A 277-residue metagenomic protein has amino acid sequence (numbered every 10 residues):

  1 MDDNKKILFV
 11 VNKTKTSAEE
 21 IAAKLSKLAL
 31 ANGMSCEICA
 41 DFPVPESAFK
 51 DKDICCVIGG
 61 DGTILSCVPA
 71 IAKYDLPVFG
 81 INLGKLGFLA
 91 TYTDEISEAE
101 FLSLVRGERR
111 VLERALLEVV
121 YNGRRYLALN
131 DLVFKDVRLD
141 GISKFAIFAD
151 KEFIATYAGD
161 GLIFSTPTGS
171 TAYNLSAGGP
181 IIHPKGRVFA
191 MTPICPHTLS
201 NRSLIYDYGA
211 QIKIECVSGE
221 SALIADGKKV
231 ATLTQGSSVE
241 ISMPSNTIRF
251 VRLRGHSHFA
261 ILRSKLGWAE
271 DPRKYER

Functional and structural regions predicted by a protein language model:
M1-I54, I58, S66, D94-V111 (+1 more regions): ATP/NTP phosphate-donor binding region
N12, C56, G60, N82 (+2 more regions): A residue-level signal for conserved active-site and pocket-lining positions in enzyme catalytic cores
T14, G60-T63, G84-L86, T168-S170: Short glycine-rich anion-binding loops that position phosphate/pyrophosphate groups of nucleotides and phosphorylated
D75-F79: Proline-centered loop/turn at the N-terminus of a beta-strand
L86-D160: Catalytic core of DAGKc-family lipid kinases
E113-L117, A128-N130, G141-F145, D160-L162 (+4 more regions): A generic structural signal for short beta-strands and their flanking turns/coil linkers
Y126, F134, L139, D150-F153 (+1 more regions): ATP/nucleoside-binding phosphotransfer catalytic cores, i.e., glycine-rich phosphate-binding loops
T156-G159, I163-S200: Gly/Ser/Thr-rich active-site loops/lids in small-molecule metabolic enzymes that frequently grip phosphoryl groups
